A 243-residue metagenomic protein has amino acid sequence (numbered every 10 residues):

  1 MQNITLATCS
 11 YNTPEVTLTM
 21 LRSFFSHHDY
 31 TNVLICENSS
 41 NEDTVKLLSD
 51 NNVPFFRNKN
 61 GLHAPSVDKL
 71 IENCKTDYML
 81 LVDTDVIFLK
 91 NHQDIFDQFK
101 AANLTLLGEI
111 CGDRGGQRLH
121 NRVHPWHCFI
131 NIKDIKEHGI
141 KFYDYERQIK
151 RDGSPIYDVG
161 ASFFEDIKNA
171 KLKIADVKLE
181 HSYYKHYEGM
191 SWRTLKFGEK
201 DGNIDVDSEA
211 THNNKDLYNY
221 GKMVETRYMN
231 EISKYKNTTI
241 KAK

Functional and structural regions predicted by a protein language model:
Q2-T8, F24, N32-C36: Hydrophobic targeting segments
T13-S26: Short, well-formed alpha-helical segments that are part of the catalytic scaffolds of diverse glycosyltransferases
C36-V45: A conserved acidic beta->alpha catalytic loop
N58-N73: Glycine-rich, basic loop-to-helix element that forms the pyrophosphate-binding segment of sugar-nucleotide handling
M79: Short aromatic/hydrophobic "clamp" motif used to bind/position activated sugar donors
D83-I87: The conserved acidic donor/metal-binding loop of glycosyltransferases
L89-E165: Conserved catalytic core of nucleotide-sugar-dependent glycosyltransferases
R151-K243: C-terminal catalytic/acceptor-binding lobe
